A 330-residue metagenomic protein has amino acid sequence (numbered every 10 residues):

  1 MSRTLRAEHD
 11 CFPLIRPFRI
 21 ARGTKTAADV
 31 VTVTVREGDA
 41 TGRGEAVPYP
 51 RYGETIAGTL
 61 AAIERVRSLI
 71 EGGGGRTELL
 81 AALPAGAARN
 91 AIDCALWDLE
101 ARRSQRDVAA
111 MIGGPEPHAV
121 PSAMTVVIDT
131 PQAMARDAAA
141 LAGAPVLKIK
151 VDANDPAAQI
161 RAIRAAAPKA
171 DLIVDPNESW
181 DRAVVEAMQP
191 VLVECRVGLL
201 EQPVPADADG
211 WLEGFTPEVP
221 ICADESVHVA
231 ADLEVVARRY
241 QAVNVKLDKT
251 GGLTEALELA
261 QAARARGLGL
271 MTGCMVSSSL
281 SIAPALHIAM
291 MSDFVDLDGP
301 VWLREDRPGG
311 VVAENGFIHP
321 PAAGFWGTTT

Functional and structural regions predicted by a protein language model:
M1-L172, N177-E186, P190-E194, G309-T330: N-terminal capping/lid subdomain adjacent to the active-site entrance of alpha/beta enzymes
D10-P13, I128, V227, V276 (+1 more regions): Short, solvent-exposed coil/turn elements at secondary-structure transition points
R22-T24, P300-L303: Short, solvent-exposed secondary-structure boundary motifs
P48, L96, A101, A208 (+2 more regions): Low-complexity, compositionally biased segments
T130-Q132, V301-R304: A short acidic, often aromatic-flanked loop/helix-cap motif at beta-alpha or helix-coil junctions that lines enzyme
I149, N154-M290, R304-G316: Catalytic core of soluble alpha/beta enzymes
D293-D298: Short helix/strand-capping turn motifs
